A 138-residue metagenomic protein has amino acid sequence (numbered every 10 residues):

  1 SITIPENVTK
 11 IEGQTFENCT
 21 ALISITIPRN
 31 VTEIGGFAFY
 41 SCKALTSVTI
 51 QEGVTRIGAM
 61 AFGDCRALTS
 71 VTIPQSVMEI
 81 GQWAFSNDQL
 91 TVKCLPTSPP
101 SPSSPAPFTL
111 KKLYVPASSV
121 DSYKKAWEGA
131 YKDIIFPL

Functional and structural regions predicted by a protein language model:
S1-K10, T20-E33, K43-R56, R66-E79 (+3 more regions): Structural signature of tandem-repeat unit edges
F16, F39-S41, A106-L110: Short beta-strand element of the conserved SAM-dependent methyltransferase core
F37-Y40, Y123: Aromatic (phenylalanine/tyrosine) cluster motif
S104-P107, D121-K132: Short, aromatic/basic amphipathic alpha-helical patches
